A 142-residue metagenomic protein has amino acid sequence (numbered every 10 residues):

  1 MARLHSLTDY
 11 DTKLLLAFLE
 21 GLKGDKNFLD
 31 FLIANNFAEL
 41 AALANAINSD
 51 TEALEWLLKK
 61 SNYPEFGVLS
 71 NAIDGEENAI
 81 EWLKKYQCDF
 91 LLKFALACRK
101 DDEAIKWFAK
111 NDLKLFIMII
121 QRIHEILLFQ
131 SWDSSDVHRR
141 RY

Functional and structural regions predicted by a protein language model:
M1-Y142: Ankyrin repeat (ANK) tandem alpha-helical domains that serve as protein-protein interaction scaffolds, prominent
